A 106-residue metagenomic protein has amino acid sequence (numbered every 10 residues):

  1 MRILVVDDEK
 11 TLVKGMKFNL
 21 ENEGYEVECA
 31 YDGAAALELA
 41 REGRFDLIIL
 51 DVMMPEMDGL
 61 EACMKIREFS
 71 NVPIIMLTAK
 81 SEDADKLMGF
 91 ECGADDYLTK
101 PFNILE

Functional and structural regions predicted by a protein language model:
M1-T11, M16-L20, I48: Conserved acidic segment of CheY-like receiver
G24-Y31, L39: Short hydrophobic/Thr-rich beta-strand motif most characteristic of the beta2 strand and flanking loop of CheY-like
C29, E56-M57, D83, E91: Residue-level signal for the "D+5" position in two-component response regulator receiver
D32-A35, D58-E61: Acidic catalytic/metal-coordinating carboxylates
R41-F45, K65-V72, C92: Conserved phosphotransfer cores of two-component systems
V52-M54: Receiver (REC) domain active-site loop signature in two-component systems and cognate sites in sensor histidine kinases
F102-E106: C-terminal output helix
